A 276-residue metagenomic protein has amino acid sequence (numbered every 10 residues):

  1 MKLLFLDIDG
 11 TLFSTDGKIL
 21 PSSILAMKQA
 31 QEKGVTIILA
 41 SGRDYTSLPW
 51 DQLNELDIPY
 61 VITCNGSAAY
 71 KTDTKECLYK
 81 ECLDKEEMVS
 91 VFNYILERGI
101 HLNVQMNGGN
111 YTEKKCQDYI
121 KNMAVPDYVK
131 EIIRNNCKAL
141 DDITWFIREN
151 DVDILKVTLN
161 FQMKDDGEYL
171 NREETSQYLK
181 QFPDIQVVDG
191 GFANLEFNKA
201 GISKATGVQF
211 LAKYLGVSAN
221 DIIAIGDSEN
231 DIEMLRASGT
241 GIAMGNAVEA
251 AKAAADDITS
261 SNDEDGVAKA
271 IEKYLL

Functional and structural regions predicted by a protein language model:
M1-L3, S14, L20, K180 (+1 more regions): Mg2+-dependent phosphoryl-transfer enzymes with acidic/Ser/Thr/Gly-rich catalytic loops
D7: Active-site residues of response regulator receiver
G10, R43, G66, G226-S228: Active-site metal-binding loops of divalent metal-dependent hydrolases
I19-P126: Active-site phosphate-binding/coordination module
A26, S47-L48, D57, E87 (+5 more regions): Hydrophobic alpha-helical segments typical of transmembrane helices and their membrane-interface/capping positions
E32, E55-L56, E97, K180-F182 (+2 more regions): Short, well-ordered coil/turn elements that cap or connect secondary structure elements
Y94, I100, Q105-I225: Conserved acidic, metal-coordinating active-site core of Asp-based, Mg2+-dependent phosphoryl-transfer enzymes
